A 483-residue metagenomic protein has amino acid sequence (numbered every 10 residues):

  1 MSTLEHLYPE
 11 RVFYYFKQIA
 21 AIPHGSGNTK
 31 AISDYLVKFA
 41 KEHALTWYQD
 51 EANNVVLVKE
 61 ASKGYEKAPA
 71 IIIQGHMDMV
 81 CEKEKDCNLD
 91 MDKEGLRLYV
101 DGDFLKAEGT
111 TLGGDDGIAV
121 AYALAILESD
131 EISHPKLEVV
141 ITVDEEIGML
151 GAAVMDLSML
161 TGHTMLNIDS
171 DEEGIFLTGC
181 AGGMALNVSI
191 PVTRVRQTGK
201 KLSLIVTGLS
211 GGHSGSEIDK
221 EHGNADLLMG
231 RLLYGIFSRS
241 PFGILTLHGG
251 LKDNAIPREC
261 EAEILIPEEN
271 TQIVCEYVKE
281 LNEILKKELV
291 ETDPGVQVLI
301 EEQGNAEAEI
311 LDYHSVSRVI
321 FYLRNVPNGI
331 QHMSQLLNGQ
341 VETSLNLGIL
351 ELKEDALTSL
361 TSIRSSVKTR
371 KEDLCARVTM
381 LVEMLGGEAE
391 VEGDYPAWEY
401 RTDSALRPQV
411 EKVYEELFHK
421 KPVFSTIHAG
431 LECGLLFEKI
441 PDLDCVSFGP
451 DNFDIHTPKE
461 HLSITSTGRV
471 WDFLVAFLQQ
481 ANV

Functional and structural regions predicted by a protein language model:
S2-F104: Acidic/His- and Gly-rich active-site-bordering loop/insert found across diverse amide/peptide-bond hydrolases
L4, Y8-V12, Q335, E342-D355 (+2 more regions): Zn-dependent metallopeptidase/amidohydrolase metal-coordination segment
K17-A21, E263, Q297-E309, G348-L350 (+2 more regions): A short beta-alpha structural unit
Y65-I147, A152-H163, T198-K201, Y313-V316 (+3 more regions): Active-site metal-coordination/substrate-binding segment of hydrolases, especially metallo-dependent peptidases
P135-A225, L233, F237: Fold-level recognition of mixed alpha/beta catalytic cores in primary-metabolism enzymes, strongest
S158, H222-R239, I266-T271, S315-R324 (+4 more regions): His/Asp/Glu-rich mid-to-C-terminal helical/loop segments that flank catalytic regions of hydrolases
V195-G199, I218-H248, E268-S344: Acidic-enriched catalytic cores of C-N bond-cleaving enzymes acting on peptides and small amides
E217, N224-L247, Y400-L443: Active-site-adjacent substrate-binding region of metalloamidase/peptidase-like peptide-processing proteins
